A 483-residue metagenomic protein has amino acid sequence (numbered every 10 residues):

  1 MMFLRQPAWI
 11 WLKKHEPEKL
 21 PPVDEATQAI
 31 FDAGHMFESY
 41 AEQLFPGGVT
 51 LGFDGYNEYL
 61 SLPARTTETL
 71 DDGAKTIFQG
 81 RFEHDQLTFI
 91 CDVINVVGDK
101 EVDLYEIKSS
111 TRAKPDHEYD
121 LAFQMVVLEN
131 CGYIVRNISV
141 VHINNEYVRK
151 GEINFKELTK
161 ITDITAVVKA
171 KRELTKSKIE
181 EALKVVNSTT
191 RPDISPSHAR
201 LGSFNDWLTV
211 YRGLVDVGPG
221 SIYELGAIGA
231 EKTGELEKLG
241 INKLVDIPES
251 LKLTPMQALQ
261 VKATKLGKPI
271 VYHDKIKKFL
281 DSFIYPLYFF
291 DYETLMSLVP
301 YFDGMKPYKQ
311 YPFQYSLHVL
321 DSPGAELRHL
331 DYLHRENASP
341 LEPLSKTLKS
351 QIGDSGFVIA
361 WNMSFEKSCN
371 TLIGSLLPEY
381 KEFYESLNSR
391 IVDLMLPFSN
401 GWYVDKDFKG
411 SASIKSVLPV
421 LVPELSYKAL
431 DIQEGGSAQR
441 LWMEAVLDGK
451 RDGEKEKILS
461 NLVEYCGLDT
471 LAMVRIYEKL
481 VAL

Functional and structural regions predicted by a protein language model:
M1-D99, E231-M256: Metal-dependent nuclease catalytic cores that hydrolyze phosphodiester bonds in DNA/RNA, characterized by
K19, R112-A113, Y147-V148, K243-L244 (+8 more regions): Flexible loop/turn segments at secondary-structure boundaries
K75-G80, T88-D92, L104-I107, D116-V186 (+1 more regions): Conserved DEDDh/DEDDy metal-dependent 3′-5′ exonuclease domain
F82, K275-I352: Conserved RNase H-like, two-metal-ion catalytic cores of nucleic-acid enzymes
V96-K100, D321-G324: Short acidic-glycine loop/turn motifs at beta-strand connectors
I153-S221, A230-T233, V417-L483: Acidic, Mg2+-coordinating catalytic module of metal-dependent nucleases/exonucleases that use a two-metal-ion mechanism
N187, R191-D246, H334-P340, L344 (+4 more regions): Helix-loop elements that line ligand-binding/catalytic pockets
S221-L287: N-terminal accessory regions of nucleic-acid-interacting proteins
